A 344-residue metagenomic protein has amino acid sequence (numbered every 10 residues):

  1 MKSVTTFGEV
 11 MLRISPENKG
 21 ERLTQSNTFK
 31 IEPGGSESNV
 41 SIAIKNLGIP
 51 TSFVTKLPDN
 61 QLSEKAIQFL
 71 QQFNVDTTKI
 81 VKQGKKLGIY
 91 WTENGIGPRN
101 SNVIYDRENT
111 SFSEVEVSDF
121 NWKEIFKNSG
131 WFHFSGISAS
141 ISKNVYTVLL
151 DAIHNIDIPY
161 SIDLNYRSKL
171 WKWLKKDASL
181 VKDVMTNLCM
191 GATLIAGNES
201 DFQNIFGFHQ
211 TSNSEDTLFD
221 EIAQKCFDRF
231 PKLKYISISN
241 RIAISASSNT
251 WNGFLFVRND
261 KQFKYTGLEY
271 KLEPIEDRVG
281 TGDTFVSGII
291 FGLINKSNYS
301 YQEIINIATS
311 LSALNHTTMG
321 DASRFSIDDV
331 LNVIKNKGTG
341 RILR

Functional and structural regions predicted by a protein language model:
M1-T6, Q71, T77, G95-K264 (+5 more regions): Ribokinase/PfkB-type carbohydrate-kinase core domain
M1-V75, I96-P98, V115-S118, P274-I275 (+1 more regions): Glycine-rich phosphate/adenosyl-contacting loop at the front of the ribokinase-like
V10, L164, T284: Active-site metal-binding loops of divalent metal-dependent hydrolases
K30-S38, V279-D283, Q302-N306: Short, conserved micro-motifs enriched in small and acidic residues
I42, I49, I275-N298: Short, small-residue alpha-helix embedded
G48-V54, K261-G267, G292-A308: Phosphate-handling active-site elements
I67-I89: A glycine-rich helix N-cap at a beta->alpha junction
S312-S323: Short arginine-rich
